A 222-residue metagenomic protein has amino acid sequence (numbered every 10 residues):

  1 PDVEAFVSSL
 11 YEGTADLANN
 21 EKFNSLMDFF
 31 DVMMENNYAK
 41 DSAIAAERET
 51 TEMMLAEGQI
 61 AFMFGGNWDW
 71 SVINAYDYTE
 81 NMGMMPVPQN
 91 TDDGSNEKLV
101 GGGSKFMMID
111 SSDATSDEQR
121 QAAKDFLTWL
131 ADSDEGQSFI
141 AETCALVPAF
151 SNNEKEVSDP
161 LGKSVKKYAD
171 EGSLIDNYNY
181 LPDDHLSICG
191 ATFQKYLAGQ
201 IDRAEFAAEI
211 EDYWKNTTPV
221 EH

Functional and structural regions predicted by a protein language model:
P1-E12, S95-S111, V165, D184-Q194: Periplasmic solute-binding protein
S9-I44: Glycine-centered hinge/linker elements that transmit conformational signals in sensory and ligand-binding systems
N36, A75-T143: Extracytoplasmic/periplasmic substrate-recognition and gating elements
S42-A56: Short helix-initiation/N-cap motifs at beta->coil->alpha
R48, G65-W70, G103-K105: Beta->alpha turn/N-cap motifs
T50-M53, W70-D77, K215: Pocket-flanking alpha-helical
A56-G65, E80: Alpha-to-beta junction loops
K167-H222: Conserved C-terminal helix/tail region of periplasmic/extracytoplasmic solute-binding proteins
